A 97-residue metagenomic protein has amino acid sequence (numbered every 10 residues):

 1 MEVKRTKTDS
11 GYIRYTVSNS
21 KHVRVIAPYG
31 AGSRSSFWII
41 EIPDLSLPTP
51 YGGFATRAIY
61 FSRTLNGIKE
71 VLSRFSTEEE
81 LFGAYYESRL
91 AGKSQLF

Functional and structural regions predicted by a protein language model:
M1-A55: Short N-terminal "domain-start" leader segments that mark the transition from disordered tails or signal peptides into
E2-K7, P43-F97: Mixed-charge, Lys/Arg-enriched low-complexity segments
